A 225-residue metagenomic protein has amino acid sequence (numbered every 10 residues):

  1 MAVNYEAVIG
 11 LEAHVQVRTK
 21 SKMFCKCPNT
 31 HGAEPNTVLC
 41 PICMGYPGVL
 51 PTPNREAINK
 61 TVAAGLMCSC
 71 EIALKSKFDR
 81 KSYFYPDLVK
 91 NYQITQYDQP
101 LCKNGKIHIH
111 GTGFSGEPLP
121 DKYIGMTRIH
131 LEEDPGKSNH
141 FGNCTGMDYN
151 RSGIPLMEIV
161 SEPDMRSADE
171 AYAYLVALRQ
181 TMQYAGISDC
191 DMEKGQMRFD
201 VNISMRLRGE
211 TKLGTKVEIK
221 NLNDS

Functional and structural regions predicted by a protein language model:
M1-S225: Basic, nucleic-acid-interacting segments
